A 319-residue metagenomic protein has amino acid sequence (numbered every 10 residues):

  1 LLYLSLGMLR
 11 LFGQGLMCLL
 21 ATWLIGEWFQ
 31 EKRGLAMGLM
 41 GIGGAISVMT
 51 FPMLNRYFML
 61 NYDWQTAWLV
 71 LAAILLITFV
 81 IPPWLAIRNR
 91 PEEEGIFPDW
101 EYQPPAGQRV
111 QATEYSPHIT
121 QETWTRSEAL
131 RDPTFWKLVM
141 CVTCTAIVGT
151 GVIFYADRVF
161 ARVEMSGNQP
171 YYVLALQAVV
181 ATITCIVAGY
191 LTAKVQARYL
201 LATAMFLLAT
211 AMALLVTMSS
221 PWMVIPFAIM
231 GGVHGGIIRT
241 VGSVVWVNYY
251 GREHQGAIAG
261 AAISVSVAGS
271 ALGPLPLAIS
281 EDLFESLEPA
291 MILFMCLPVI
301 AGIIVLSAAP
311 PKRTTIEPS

Functional and structural regions predicted by a protein language model:
L1-L16, M223-G236: Hydrophobic core of transmembrane alpha-helices in multi-pass small-molecule transporters, especially MFS/SLC-type
G7-I42, G251: Cytoplasmic helix-loop-helix junction between adjacent transmembrane helices in 12-TM secondary transporters
G43-E94: Helix-loop-helix hairpin linking two adjacent transmembrane segments in secondary transporters
V48, R252-F284: A late C-terminal transmembrane helix in Major Facilitator Superfamily
A73-T113, I304-A309: C-terminal membrane-cytosol helix-exit motif in multi-pass small-molecule transporters
S127-C185: Extracytoplasmic gate region of multi-pass secondary transporters
T184-Q196, E281-D282: Helix-to-loop junctions at the C-terminal end of transmembrane segments in multipass secondary transporters
Y199-A213: Structural signature of the two symmetry-related core transmembrane helices
